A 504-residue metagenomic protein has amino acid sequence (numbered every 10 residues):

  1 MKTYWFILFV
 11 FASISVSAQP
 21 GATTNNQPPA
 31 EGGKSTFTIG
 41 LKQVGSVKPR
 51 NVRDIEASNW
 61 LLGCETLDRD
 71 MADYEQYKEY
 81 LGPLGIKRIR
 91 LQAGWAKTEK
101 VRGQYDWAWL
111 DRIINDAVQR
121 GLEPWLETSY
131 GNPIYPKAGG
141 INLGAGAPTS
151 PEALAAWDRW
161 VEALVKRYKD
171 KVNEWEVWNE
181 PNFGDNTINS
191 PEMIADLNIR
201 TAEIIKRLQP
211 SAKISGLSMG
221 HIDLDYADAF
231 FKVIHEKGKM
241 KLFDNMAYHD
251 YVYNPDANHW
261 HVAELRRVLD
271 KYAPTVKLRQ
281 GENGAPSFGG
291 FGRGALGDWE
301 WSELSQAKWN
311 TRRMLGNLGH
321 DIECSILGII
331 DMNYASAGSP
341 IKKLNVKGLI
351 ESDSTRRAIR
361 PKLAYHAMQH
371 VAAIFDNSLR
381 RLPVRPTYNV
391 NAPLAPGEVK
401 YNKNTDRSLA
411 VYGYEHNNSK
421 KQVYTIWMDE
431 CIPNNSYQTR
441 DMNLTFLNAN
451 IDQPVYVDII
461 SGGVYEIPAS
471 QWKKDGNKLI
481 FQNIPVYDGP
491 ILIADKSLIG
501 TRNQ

Functional and structural regions predicted by a protein language model:
M1-T23: Bacterial Sec-dependent N-terminal signal peptides
G21-R88, K100, N115-E123, E203-K206: N-terminal carbohydrate-binding accessory modules
L81-D244, D250-Y253: Substrate-binding cleft and catalytic face of glycoside hydrolase catalytic domains, especially the flexible beta-alpha
P191-C324, S336: Noncatalytic carbohydrate-binding groove/subsite architecture in carbohydrate-active enzymes
F288-K400: Aromatic/acidic polysaccharide-binding cleft in carbohydrate-active enzymes
N389-N450, L492: Carbohydrate-binding surface patches
L444-Y465: Solvent-exposed beta-hairpin/edge-strand motifs
Y465-Q504: C-terminal beta-strand-rich structural cap/linker in extracellular carbohydrate-active enzymes
